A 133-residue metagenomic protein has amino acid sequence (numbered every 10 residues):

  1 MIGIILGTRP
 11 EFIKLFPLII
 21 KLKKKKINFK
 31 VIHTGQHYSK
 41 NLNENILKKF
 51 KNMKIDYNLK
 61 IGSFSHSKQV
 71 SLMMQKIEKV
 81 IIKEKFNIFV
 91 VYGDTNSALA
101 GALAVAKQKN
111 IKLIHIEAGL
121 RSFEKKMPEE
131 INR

Functional and structural regions predicted by a protein language model:
M1-G3, N28: Residues that mark the start of a beta-strand
I4-L6, E11-K21, I46, N58-R133: Active-site and donor-binding regions of nucleotide-sugar-utilizing enzymes
K25, F50, Q108: Acidic-histidine catalytic/liganding microenvironments
F29-Q36: Short internal beta-strands
H37-M53: N-terminal beta-loop-helix "entrance" segment that forms/cooperates in small-molecule cofactor or anionic ligand
